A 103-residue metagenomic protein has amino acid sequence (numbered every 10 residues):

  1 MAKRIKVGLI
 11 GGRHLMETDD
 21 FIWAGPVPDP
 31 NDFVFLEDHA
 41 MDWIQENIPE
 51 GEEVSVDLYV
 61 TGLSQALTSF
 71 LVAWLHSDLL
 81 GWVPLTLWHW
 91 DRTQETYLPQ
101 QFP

Functional and structural regions predicted by a protein language model:
M1-D57, F70-P103: Long, low-complexity, Lys/Arg-enriched
Y59-S69: Gly/Ser/Thr-rich loops at beta-strand to alpha-helix junctions that form or flank small-molecule/cofactor-binding
